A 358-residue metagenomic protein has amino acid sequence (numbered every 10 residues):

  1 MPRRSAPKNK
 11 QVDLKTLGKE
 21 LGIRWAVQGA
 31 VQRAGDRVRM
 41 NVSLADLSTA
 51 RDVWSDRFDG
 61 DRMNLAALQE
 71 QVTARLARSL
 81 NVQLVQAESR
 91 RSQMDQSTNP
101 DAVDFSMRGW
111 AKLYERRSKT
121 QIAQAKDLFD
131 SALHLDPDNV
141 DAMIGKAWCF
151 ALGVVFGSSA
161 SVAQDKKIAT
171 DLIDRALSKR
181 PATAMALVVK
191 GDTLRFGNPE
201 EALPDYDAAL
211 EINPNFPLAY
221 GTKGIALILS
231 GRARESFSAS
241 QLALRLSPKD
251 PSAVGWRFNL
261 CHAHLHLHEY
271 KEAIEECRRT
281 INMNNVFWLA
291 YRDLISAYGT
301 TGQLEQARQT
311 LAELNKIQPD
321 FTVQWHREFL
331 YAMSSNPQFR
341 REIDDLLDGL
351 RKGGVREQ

Functional and structural regions predicted by a protein language model:
M1-T300, Q358: Acidic, proline/glycine-rich low-complexity intrinsically disordered segments
L47-S48, K146, K316-V323: Short, compositionally biased low-complexity segments
S92-M94, S159-A160, A253-G255, D320-Q338: Acidic, Ser/Thr-rich low-complexity linear motifs
A239, L304-A307, I343: Alpha-helix initiation and N-capping motif
R292, Q309-A312, D344: A generic structural signal for well-ordered alpha-helical surface patches
G299-T322: TPR/TPR-like (Sel1-like) alpha-helical repeat modules
Q324-Q358: Terminal, low-structured helical/coil segments at or just beyond the last alpha-helical repeat
